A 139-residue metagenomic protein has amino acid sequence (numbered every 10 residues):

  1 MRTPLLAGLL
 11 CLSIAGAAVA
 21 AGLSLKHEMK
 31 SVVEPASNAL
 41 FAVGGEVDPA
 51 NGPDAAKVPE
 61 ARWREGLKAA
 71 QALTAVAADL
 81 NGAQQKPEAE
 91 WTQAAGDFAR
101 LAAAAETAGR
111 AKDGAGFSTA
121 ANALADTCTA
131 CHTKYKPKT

Functional and structural regions predicted by a protein language model:
P4-A17: Bacterial N-terminal signal peptides
V19-A123: Extracytoplasmic c-type cytochrome modules immediately beyond a signal peptide or single-pass transmembrane anchor
K112, K134-T139: Inter-heme linker and motif-flanking segments adjacent to c-type heme-binding CXXCH motifs in c-type cytochromes
L124-K136: The canonical Cys-X-X-Cys-His
